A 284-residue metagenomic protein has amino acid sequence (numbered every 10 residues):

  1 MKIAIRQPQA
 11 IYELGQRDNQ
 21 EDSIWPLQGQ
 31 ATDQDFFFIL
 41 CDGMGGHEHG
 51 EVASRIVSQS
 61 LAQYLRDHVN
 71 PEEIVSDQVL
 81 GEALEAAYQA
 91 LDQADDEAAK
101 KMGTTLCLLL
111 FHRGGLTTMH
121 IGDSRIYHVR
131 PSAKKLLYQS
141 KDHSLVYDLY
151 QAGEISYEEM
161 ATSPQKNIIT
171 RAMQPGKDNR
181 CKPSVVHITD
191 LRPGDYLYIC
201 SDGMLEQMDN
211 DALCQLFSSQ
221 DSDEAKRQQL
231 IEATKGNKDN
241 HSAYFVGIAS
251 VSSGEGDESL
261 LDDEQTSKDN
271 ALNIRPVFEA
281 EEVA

Functional and structural regions predicted by a protein language model:
M1-A284: PP2C/PPM-type serine/threonine phosphatase catalytic domain
